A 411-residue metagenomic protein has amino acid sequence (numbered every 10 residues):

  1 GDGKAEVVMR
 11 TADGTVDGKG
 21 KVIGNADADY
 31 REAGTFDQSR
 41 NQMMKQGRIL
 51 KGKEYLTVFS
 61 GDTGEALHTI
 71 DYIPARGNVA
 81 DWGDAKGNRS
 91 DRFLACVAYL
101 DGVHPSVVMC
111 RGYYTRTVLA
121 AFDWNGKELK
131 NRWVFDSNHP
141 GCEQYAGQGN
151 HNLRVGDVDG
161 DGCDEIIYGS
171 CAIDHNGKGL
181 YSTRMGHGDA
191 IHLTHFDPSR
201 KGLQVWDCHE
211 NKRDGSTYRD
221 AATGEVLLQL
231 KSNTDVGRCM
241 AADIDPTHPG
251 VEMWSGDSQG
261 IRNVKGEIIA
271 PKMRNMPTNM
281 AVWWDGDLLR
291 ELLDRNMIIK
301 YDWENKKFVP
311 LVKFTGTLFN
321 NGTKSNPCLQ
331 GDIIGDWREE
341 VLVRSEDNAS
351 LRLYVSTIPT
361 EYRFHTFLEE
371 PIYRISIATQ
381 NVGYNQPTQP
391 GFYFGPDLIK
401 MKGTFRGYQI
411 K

Functional and structural regions predicted by a protein language model:
G1-K411: Beta-propeller-forming repeat regions
